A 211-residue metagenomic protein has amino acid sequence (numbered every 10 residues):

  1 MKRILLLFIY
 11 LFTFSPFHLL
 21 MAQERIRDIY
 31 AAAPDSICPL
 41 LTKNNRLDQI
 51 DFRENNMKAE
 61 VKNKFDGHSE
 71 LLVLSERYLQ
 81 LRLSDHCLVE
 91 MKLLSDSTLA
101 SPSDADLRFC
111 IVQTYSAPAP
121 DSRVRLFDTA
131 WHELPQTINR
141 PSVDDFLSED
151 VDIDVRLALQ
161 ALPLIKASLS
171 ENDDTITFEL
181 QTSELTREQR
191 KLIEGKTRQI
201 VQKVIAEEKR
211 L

Functional and structural regions predicted by a protein language model:
M1-I26: Bacterial Sec-dependent N-terminal signal peptides
A22-A100: Terminal domain-start segments
R77-Y78, A105-C110, D174-T177: Short, hydrophobic/aromatic-rich segments at coil-to-beta transitions
L83-H86, V112-A119, E179-L185: Short, flexible beta-strand-to-coil junctions
H86-L88, L94-P102, R108, L192-L211: Extended alpha-helical regions
M91-S103, P163-N172: Structural signature of eukaryotic scaffold interfaces centered on beta-propeller domains
A105-R140: Mid-length scaffold segments of soluble, non-membrane domains
T137-L211: Short aromatic loop motif centered on NTY/YTY
